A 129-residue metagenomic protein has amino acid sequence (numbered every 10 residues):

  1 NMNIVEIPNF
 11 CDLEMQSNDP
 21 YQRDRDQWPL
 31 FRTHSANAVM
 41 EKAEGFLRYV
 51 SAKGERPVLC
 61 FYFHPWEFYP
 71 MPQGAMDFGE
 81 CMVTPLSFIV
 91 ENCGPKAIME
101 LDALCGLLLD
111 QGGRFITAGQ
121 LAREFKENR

Functional and structural regions predicted by a protein language model:
N1-M2, S35-A36, Y62, W66 (+2 more regions): Aromatic-enriched hydrophobic runs in primary sequence
N1-Y62: Active-site-adjacent pocket scaffolds in enzyme catalytic domains
D12-E14, F61-F78: Short, solvent-exposed beta-strand-terminating loops
N18-P20, P72-M76, R129: Short aromatic-enriched loop/helix-cap "lid" or pocket-rim segments at secondary-structure transitions that line
R23-F31, Q73-G94: A solvent-exposed, charged loop/short amphipathic helix patch at secondary-structure junctions
R48-A52, F68, A103-D110: Short basic/hydrophobic patches in alpha-helices and adjacent helix-turn junctions that form amphipathic surface motifs
V58-H64, R114-G119: Conserved active-site loop/cleft motifs that coordinate metal ions or position small ligands
E80-I116, Q120-R129: Extended hydrophobic/aromatic segments used for targeting, binding, or gating
